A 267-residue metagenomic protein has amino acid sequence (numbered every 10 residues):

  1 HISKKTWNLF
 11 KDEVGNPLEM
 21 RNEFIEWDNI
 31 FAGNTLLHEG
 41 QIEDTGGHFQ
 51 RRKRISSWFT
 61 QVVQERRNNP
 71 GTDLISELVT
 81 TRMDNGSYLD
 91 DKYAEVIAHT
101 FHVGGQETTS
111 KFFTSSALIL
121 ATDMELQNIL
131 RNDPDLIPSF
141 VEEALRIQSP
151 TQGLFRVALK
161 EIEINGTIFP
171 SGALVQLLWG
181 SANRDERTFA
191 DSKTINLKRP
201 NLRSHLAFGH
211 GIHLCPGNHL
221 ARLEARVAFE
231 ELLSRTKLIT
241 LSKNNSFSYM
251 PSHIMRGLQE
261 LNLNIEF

Functional and structural regions predicted by a protein language model:
H1-F267: Cytochrome P450
